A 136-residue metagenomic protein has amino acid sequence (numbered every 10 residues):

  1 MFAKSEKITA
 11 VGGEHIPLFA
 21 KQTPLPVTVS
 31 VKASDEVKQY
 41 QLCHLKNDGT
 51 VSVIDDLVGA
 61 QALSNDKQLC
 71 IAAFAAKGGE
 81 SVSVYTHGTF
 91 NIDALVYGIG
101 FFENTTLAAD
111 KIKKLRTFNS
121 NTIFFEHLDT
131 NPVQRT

Functional and structural regions predicted by a protein language model:
M1-T136: Surface-exposed, low-hydrophobicity beta-strand/loop segments enriched in small/polar/acidic residues
